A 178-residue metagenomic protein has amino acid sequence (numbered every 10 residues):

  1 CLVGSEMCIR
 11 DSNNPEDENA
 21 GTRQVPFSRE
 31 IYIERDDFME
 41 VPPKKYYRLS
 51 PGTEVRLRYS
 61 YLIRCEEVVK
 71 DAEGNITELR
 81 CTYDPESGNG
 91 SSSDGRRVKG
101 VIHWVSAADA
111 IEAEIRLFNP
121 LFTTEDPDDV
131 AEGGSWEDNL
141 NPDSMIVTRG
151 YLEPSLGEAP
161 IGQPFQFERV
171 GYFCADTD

Functional and structural regions predicted by a protein language model:
C1-I9: Short, small-residue-biased leader/transition segments that mark boundaries at the very start of proteins
S5-E6, R23, C81, D176: Zn2+-dependent metallopeptidase catalytic domains
F27-R64: Flexible, glycine/threonine-enriched loop-and-boundary segments that flank and lead into catalytic domains of large
Y32, E54-R56, L62-R64, E78-T82 (+3 more regions): Structured core elements
Y61-D138: C-terminal, non-catalytic macromolecule-binding modules
N119, V170, D176-D178: Auxiliary tRNA-acceptor-end handling modules of aminoacyl-tRNA synthetases
P142-F165, R169: A conserved acidic, glycine/proline-rich C-terminal tail/linker
